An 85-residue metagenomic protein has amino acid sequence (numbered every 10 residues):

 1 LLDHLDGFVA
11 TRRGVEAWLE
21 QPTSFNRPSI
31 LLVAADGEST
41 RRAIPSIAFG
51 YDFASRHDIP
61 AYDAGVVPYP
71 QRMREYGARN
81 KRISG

Functional and structural regions predicted by a protein language model:
L1-G85: Intrinsic disorder
